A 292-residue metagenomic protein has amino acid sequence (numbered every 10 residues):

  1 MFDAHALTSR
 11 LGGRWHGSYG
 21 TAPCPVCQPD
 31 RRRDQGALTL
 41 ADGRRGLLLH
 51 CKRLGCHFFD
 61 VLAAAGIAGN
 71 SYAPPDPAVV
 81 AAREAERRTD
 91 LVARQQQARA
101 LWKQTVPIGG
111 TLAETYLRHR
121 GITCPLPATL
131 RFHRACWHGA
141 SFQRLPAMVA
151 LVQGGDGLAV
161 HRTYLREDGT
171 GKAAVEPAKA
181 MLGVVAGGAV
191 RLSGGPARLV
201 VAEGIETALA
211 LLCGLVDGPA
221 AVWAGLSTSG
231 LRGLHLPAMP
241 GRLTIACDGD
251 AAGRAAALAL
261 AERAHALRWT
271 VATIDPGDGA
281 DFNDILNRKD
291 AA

Functional and structural regions predicted by a protein language model:
M1-D3, P25, H50-K52, P196-V200 (+1 more regions): TOPRIM fold recognition
M1-R120, P125, A251, A255 (+1 more regions): Non-catalytic accessory segments of DNA primases and related replication-initiation nucleases
S18-G20, R45-L47, A135, P146 (+1 more regions): Beta-strand-connecting loop/turn residues
P23-R31, C136-F142, T170, D281-L286: Short, solvent-exposed polar/charged micro-motifs at secondary-structure junctions
P75, P127, T163, G225-S227 (+1 more regions): Conserved beta-strand termini and adjacent loop/short-helix elements that scaffold enzyme active sites in alpha/beta
R120-L126, V152-G157: Secondary-structure boundary elements
T123-Q143: Short, basic/aromatic recognition patches
G139-A238: Phosphate-handling DNA/RNA-contact segment within nucleic-acid enzymes
